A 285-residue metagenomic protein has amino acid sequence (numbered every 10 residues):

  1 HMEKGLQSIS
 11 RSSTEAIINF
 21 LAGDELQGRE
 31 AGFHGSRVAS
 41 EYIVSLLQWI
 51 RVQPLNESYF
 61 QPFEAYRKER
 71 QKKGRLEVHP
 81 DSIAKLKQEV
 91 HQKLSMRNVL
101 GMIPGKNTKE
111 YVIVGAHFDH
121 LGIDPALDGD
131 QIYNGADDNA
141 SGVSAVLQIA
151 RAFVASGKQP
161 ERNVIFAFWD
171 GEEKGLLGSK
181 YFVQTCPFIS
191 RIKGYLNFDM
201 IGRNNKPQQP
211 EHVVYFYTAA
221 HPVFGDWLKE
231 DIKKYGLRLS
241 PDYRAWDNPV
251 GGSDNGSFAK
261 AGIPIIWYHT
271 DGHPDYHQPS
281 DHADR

Functional and structural regions predicted by a protein language model:
H1-S8, D24-H34, W49, K85-V90 (+5 more regions): Second-shell loop/turn segments in exported
M2-H34, V38, I50-F60, E64 (+2 more regions): N-terminal capping segment at the start of a domain
I17-A22, Q61-P62, N98-M102, Y111-G115 (+7 more regions): Structural recognition of the beta-strand scaffold that forms the well-ordered cores of secreted hydrolase catalytic
L21, L47, E89-A126: Acidic/His- and Gly-rich active-site-bordering loop/insert found across diverse amide/peptide-bond hydrolases
R29-M102: A non-catalytic alpha/beta surface segment that caps or lines the substrate-entry region of metallo-dependent hydrolase
V99-G101, V114-H120, D124-G175: Alpha-helical metal-binding/catalytic segments enriched in His/Glu/Asp
R151, A155, G272-R285: His/Asp/Glu-rich mid-to-C-terminal helical/loop segments that flank catalytic regions of hydrolases
W169-T270: Metal-dependent peptidase/peptidase-like ectodomains
